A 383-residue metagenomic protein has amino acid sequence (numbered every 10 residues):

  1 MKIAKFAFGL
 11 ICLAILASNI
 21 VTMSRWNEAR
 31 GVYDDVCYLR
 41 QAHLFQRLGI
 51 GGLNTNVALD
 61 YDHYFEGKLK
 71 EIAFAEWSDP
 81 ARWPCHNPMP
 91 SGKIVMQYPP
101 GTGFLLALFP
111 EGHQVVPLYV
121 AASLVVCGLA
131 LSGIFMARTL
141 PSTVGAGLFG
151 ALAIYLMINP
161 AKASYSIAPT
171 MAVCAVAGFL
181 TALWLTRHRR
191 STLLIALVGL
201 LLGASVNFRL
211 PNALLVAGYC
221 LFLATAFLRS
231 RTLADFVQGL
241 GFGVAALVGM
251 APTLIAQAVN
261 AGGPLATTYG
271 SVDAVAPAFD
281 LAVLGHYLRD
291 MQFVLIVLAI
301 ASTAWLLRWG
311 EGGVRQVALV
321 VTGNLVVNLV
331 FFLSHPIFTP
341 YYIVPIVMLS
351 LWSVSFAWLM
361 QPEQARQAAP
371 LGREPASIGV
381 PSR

Functional and structural regions predicted by a protein language model:
R47-G101, L106-F109: Interfacial juxtamembrane loops and adjacent helix segments that form the catalytic/substrate-binding surfaces
V116-P141, A175-L180: Transmembrane-helix motifs of polytopic, lipid-linked glycan transferases
S123-I134, L223-R229, Q292-L325, V347-S355: Hydrophobic, aromatic-rich transmembrane alpha-helices and their immediate juxtamembrane boundary segments
L131-I134, P169-H188, L194-L202, Y219-C220 (+1 more regions): Specific aromatic-rich, kink-prone transmembrane helix
S132-L156, A172, R189-L193, R315-L319: Transmembrane-helix signature of polytopic, membrane-embedded enzymes that assemble or transfer cell-envelope glycans
A151-L152, L193-R209, A246-V248, V326-N328: Membrane-interface alpha helices of multi-pass inner-membrane proteins
N159-T170, P211, F338-P340: Short acidic/glycine- and proline-prone juxtamembrane loop motifs at membrane-interface regions of multi-pass membrane
N212, V216, T225, R229 (+1 more regions): Membrane-lumen/periplasm interface segments of specific transmembrane helices in polyprenyl phosphate-linked
